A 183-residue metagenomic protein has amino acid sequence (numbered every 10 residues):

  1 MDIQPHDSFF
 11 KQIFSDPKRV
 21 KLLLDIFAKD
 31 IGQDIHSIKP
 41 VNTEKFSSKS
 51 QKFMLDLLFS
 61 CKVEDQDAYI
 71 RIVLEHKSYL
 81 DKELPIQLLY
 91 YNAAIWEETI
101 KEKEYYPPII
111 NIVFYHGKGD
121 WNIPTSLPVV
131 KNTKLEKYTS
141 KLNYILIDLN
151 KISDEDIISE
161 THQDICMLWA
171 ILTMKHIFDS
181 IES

Functional and structural regions predicted by a protein language model:
M1-S183: Elongated, amphipathic alpha-helical interaction scaffolds
